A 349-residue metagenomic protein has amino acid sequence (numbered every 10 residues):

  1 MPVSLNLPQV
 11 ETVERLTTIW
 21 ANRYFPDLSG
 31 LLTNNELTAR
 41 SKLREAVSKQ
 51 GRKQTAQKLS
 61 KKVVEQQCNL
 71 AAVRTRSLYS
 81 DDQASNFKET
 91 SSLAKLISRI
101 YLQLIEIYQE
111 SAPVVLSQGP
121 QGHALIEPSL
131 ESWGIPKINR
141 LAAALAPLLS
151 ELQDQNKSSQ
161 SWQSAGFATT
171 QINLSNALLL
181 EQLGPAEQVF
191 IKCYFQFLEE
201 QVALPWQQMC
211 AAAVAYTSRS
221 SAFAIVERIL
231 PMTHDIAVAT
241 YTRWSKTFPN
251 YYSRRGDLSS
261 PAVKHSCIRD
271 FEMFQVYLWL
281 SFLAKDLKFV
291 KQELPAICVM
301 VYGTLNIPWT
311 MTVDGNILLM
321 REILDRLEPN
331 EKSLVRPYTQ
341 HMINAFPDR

Functional and structural regions predicted by a protein language model:
P2-A296, M311, L324-R349: Core of compact, soluble alpha-helical bundle domains
P295-C298, G303-W309: C-terminal amphipathic alpha-helical interaction region
Y302, E322-I323: Alpha-helix boundary/interfacial micro-motifs
D314-N316: C-terminal functional regions that serve as terminal interaction/effector modules
